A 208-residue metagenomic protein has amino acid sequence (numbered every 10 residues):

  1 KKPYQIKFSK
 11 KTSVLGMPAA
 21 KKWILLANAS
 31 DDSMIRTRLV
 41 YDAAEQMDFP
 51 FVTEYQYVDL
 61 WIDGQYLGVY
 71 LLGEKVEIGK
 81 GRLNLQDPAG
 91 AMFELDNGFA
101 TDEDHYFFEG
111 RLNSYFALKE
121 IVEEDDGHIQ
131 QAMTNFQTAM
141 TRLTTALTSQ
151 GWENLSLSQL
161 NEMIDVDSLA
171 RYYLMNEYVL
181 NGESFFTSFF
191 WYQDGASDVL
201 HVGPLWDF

Functional and structural regions predicted by a protein language model:
K1-F208: Phosphate/dinucleotide-binding and metal-coordinating scaffold of catalytic cores in nucleotide-dependent enzymes
